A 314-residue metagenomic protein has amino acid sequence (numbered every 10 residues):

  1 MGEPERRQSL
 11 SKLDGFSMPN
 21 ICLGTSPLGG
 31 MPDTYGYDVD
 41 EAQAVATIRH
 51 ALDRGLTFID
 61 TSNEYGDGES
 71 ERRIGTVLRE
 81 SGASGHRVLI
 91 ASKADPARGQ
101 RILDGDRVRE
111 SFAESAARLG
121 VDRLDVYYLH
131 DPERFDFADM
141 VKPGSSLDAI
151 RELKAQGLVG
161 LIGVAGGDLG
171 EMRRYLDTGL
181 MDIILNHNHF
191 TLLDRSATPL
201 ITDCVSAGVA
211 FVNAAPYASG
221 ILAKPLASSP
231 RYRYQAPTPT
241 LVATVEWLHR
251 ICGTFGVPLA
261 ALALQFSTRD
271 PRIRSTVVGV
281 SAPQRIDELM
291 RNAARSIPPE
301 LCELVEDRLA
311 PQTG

Functional and structural regions predicted by a protein language model:
M1-V88: N-terminal binding-site loop/beta-alpha segment at the start of enzyme catalytic domains that lines or forms
G2, P132-T313: Beta/alpha (TIM)-barrel catalytic core signal, keyed to glycine-rich beta->alpha loops juxtaposed to Asp/Glu that bind
F16-I21, G55-T57, S84-V88, V121-D125 (+4 more regions): Short, well-ordered coil/turn segments that N-cap beta-strands
L23, A44, I59, I74 (+8 more regions): Conserved, mostly hydrophobic/aromatic
Y37-A51, L103-R118, D168-R174: Short, acidic/polar
S62-E71, A97-I102, F135-A138, F190-R195: Acidic-and-aromatic substrate-binding clefts and catalytic sites of carbohydrate-active enzymes
H86-G99: A short, structured active-site edge motif that brings together acidic residues
A116-D136: Active-site groove signature of glycoside hydrolases
